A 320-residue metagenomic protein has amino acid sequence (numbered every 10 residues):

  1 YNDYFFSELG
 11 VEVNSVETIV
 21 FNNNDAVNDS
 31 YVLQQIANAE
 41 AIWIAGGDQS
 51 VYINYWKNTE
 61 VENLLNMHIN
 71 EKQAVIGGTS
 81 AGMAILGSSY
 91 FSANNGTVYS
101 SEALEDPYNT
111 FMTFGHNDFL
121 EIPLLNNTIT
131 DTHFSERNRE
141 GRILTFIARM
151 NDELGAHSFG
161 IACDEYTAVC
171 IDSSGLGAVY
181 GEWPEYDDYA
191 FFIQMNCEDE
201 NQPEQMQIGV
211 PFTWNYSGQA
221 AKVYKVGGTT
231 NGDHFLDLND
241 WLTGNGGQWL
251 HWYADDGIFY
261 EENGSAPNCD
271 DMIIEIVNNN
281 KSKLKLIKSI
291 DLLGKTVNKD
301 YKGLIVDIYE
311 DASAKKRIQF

Functional and structural regions predicted by a protein language model:
Y1-A45: N-terminal beta1-alpha1 cap of cysteine-dependent amidohydrolase-like domains
E8, S92, T97-D271: C-terminal and late-domain segments of enzyme folds
Q35-N38, N58-K72: Catalytic-core regions built around general acid/base machinery
A41-A45, I129, V306: Structural motif
W43-G46, I69-Y90: Catalytic nucleophile loop
Q49-T59: Glycine/threonine-rich flexible loop motifs
C269-T296: Residue-level detector of functionally pivotal "anchor" positions at catalytic/ligand-binding pockets or at interdomain
L304-F320: C-terminal tail/sorting-segment detector
